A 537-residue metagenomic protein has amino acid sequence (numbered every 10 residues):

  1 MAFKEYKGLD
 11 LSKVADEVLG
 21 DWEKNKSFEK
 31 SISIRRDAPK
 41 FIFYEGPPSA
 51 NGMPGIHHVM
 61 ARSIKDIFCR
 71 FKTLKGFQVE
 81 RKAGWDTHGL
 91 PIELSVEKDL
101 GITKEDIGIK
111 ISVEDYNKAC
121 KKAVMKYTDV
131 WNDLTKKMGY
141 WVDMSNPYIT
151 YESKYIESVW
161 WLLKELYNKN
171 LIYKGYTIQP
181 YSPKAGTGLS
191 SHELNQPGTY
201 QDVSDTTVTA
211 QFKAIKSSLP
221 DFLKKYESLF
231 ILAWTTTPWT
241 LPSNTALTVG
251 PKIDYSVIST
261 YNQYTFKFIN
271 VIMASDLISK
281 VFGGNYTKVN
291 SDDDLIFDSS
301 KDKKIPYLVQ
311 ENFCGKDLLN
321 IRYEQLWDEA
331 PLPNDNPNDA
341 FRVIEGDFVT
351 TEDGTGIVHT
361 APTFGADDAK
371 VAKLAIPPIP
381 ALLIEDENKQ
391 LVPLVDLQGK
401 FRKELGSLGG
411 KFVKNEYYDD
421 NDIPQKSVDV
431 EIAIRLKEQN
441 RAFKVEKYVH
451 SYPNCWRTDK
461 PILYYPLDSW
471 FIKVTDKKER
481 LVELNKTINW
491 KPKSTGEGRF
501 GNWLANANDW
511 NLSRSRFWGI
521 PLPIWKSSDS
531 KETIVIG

Functional and structural regions predicted by a protein language model:
A2-L9, E17, I32-S145, D221-I231 (+1 more regions): Non-cofactor substrate-recognition interfaces
L9-N25: Mature N-terminal segment immediately following signal peptide/propeptide cleavage in secreted/periplasmic
W22, S145, K154-Y200, D205-T207 (+5 more regions): Gly/Pro-rich turn-and-neighbor structural signature
Y151: Active-site phosphate/pyrophosphate-binding segments
G186, T207-Q211, T235, N320 (+1 more regions): Conserved beta-strand residues within beta-sheet cores
